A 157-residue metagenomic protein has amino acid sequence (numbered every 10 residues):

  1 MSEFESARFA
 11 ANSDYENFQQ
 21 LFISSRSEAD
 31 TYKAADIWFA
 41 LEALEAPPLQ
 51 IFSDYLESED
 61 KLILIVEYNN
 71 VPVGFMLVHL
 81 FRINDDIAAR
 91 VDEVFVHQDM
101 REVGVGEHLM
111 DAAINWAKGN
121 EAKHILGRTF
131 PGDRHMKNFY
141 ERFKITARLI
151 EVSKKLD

Functional and structural regions predicted by a protein language model:
M1-E16, S24, K33: Conserved N-terminal entry element of GNAT/NAT acetyltransferase domains
S27-I51: Conserved GNAT-fold acetyl-CoA-binding loop/helix
P47-I65: A short helix-loop-beta-strand connector motif used in the catalytic cores of GNAT acetyltransferases and, in some
I65, V71-L80, R90: Conserved beta-strand in the GNAT
F81-D92, R101, A147-L149: A conserved beta-turn-beta hairpin within the catalytic core of GNAT-like acetyltransferases that forms part
V96, E102-N115, R142: Conserved acetyl-CoA-binding loop-helix of GNAT-fold acetyltransferases
E107, G119, P131-L149, K154: Conserved active-site alpha-helix within GNAT-family acetyltransferase domains
A117-T129: Conserved GNAT acetyl-CoA-binding A-motif
